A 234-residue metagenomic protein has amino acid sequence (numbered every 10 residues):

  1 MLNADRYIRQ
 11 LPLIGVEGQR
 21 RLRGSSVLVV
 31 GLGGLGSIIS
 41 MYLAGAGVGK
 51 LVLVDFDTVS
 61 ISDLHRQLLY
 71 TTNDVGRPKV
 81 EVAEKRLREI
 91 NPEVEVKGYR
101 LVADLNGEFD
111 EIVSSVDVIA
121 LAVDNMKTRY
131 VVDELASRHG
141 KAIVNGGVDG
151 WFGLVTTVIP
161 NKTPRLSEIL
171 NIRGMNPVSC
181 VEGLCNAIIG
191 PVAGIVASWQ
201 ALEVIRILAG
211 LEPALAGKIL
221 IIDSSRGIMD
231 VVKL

Functional and structural regions predicted by a protein language model:
M1-L28: N-terminal charged helix/coil linker that caps or initiates catalytic domains
V30-G31, V54: Conserved N-terminal Rossmann-fold NAD(P)-binding element of oxidoreductases
L35: Hydrophobic/small residue at the entry helix of a nucleotide-binding pocket
V48, L53-N91: Glycine-rich phosphate-binding loop and adjoining beta1-alpha1-beta2 segment of Rossmann-like nucleotide-binding folds
V96-G98: Hydrophobic/aromatic anchor residues within beta-strands of the central parallel beta-sheet of Rossmann-like
R100-G107: Conserved SAM/SAH-binding loop
E108-V118, A122-L234: Glycine-rich phosphate/adenylate-binding loop
